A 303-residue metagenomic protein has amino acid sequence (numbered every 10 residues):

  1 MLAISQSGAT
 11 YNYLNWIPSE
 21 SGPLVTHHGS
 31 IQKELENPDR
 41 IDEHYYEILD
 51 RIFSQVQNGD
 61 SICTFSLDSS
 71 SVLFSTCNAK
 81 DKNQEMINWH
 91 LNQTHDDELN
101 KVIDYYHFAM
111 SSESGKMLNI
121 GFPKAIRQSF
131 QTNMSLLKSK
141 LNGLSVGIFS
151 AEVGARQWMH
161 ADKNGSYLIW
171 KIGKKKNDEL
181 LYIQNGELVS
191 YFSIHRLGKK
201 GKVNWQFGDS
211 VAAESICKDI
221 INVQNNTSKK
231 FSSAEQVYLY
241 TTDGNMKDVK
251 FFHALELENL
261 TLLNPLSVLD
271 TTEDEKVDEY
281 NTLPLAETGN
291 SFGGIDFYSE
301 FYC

Functional and structural regions predicted by a protein language model:
M1-C303: Hydrophobic/aromatic-enriched cytosolic interaction surfaces used to assemble or bind macromolecules
